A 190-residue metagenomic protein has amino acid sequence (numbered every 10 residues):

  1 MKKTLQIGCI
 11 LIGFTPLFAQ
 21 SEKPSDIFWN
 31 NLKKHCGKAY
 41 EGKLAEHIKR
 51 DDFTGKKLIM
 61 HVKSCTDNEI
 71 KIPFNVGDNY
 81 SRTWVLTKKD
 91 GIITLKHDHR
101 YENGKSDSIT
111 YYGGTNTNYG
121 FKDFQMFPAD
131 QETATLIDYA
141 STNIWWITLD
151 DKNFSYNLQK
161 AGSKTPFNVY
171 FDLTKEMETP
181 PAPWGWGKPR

Functional and structural regions predicted by a protein language model:
M1-E22: Bacterial Sec-dependent N-terminal signal peptides
K23-R50, T54: Tryptophan-anchored aromatic micro-motifs
D52-N79: N-terminal glycine/threonine-rich, aromatic-flanked beta-hairpin/loop signature
G55-K57, N79-T83, A140-T142, P166-N168: Short, surface-exposed coil-to-beta transition loops
I70-G77, K96-D98, S155-K160: Short beta-strand segments that buttress and anchor functional surface loops
W84-T133: An exposed acidic His-Trp-rich patch
T110-T115, D151-R190: Edge beta-strand at a domain terminus
D123-A161: Helix-rich interaction surfaces within compact, conserved domain-sized segments that mediate assembly or partner
